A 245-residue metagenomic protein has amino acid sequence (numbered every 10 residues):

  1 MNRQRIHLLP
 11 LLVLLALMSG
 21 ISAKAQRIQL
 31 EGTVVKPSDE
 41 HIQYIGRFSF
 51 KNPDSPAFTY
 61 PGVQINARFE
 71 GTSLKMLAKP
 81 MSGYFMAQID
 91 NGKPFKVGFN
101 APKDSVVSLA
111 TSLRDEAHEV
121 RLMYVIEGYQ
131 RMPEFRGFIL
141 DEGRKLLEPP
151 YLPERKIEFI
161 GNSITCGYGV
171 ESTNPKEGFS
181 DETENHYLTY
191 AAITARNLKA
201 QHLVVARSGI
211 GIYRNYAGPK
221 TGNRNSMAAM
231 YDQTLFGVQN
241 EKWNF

Functional and structural regions predicted by a protein language model:
M1-Q29: Bacterial Sec-dependent N-terminal signal peptides
N2, K36, K242-F245: Poly-acidic low-complexity segments
R5-P10, L14, M76, F159 (+3 more regions): N-terminal, helix-rich and Lys/Arg-enriched segments in bacterial and organellar proteins
M18-S19, N100, S226-M227: Short, intrinsically disordered/low-complexity patches at protein termini and at juxtamembrane boundaries
A23-I160, I164-H186: N-terminal secretory targeting modules
G62, Y129-M132, V170, K176-F245: Conserved SGNH/GDSL esterase-like catalytic core that processes O-acyl groups on lipids and polysaccharides
